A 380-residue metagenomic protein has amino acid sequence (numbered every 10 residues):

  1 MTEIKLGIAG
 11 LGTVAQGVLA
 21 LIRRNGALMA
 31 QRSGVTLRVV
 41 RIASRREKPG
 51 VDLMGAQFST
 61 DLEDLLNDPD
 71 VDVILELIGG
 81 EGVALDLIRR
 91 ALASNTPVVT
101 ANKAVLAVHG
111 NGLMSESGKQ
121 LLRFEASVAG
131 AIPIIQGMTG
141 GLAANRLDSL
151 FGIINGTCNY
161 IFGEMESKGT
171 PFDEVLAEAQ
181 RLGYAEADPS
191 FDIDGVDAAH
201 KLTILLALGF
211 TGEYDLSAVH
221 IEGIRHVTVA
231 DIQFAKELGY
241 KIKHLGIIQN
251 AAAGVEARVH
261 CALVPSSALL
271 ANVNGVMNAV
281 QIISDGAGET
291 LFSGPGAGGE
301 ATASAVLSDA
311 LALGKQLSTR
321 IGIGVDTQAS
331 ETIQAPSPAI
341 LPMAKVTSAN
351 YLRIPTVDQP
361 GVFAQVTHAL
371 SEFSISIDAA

Functional and structural regions predicted by a protein language model:
M1-T96: N-terminal glycine-/serine-/threonine-rich beta1-alpha1-beta2 phosphate-ribose binding loop of Rossmann-like
T36, D192, E213-I221, K243-H244 (+2 more regions): Flexible, glycine/charged-enriched surface loops at secondary-structure junctions
I78, V83-S94, A101-G140: Rossmann-fold NAD(P)-binding glycine/threonine-rich loop
P97-V99, I377: A short hydrophobic/small-residue beta-strand
S117-D197, I204: Rossmann-like NAD(P)H-binding beta-loop-alpha module
E174-N272, M277-A279: Substrate-binding/catalytic subdomain of NAD(P)-dependent oxidoreductase enzymes
G288-T290, G294-E300: Glycine-rich phosphate/pyrophosphate-binding beta-alpha loops
A305, A310-A380: A conserved regulatory-domain signal marking ACT and ACT-like small-molecule sensing domains and adjacent regulatory
